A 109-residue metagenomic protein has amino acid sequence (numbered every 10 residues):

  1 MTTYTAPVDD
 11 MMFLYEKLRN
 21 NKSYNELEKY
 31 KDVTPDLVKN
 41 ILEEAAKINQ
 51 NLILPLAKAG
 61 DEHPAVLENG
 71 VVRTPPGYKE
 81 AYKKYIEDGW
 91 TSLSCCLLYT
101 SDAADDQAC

Functional and structural regions predicted by a protein language model:
M1-E68, V72: Extended, charge-enriched "interface" segments that sit outside catalytic cores
D9-M11, D88-T91: Generic structural motif recognizing short loop/turn segments at the entrances and edges of beta-strands
K17-E26, Y78-W90: Active-site-adjacent bridging/hinge elements
R73-G77: Short secondary-structure boundary/capping elements
Y99-A104: Conserved small/polar residues in nucleotide/adenosyl-binding loops
